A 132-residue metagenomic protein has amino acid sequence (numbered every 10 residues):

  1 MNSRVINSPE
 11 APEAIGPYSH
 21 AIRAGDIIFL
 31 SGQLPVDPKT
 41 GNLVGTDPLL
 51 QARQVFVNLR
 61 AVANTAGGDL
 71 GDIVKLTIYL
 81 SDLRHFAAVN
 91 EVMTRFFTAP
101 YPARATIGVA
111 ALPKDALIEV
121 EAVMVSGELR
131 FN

Functional and structural regions predicted by a protein language model:
M1-N132: Short, polar/acidic, helix-capping and beta-turn segments at strand->helix junctions that line the mouths
